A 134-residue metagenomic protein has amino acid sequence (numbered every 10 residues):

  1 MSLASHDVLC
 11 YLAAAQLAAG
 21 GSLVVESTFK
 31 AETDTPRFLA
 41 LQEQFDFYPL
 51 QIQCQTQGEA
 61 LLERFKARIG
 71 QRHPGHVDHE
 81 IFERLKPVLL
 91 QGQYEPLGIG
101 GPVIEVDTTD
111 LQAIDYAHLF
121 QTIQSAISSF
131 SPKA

Functional and structural regions predicted by a protein language model:
M1, Q42-E43, A67-Q71: Short, hinge-like loop/turn segments at secondary-structure boundaries
M1-L39: Conserved nucleotide-sensing/catalytic segment adjacent to the nucleotide-binding pocket in NTP-handling enzymes
A14-A18, Q42-F47, P96-G98: Conserved catalytic network of the ASCE P-loop NTPase/AAA+ motor domain
L23-S27, Q51, E105: Short catalytic-loop micro-motif centered on adjacent basic/acidic residues
F45-K66, V106: Conserved phosphate-donor/acceptor-positioning beta-strand/loop module used by diverse small-molecule
G70-A117: Small-molecule kinase domains that catalyze NTP-dependent phosphoryl transfer to phosphate-bearing small molecules
E105, Y116-A134: C-terminal accessory "lid"/substrate-recognition subdomains
